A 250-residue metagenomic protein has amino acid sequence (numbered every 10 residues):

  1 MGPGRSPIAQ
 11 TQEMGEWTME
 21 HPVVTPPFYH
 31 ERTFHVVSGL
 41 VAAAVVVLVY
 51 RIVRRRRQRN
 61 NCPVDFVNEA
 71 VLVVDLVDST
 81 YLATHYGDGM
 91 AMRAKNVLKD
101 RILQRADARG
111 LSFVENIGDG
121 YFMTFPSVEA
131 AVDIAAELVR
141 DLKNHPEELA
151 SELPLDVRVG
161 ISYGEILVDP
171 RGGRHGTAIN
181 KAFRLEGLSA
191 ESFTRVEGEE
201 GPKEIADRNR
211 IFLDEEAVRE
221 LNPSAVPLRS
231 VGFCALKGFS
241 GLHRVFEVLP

Functional and structural regions predicted by a protein language model:
G2-I8: Extreme N-terminal basic, low-complexity initiation segments that serve as generic localization/processing leaders
Q10-V23: Juxtamembrane amphipathic/hinge helix adjacent to a transmembrane helix
E16, D65-N68, L153-L155: Residue-level preference for beta-strand/loop junctions
W17, L111, L228-R229: Short glycine-aromatic motifs
V24-V37: Juxtamembrane/start-of-transmembrane alpha-helix segments at the extracytoplasmic/lumenal side of membrane anchors
A42-N61: Juxtamembrane or sensor-core-proximal signal-transducing alpha helices that couple sensory domains to cytosolic
R55-D141: Catalytic NTP-binding/metal-coordinating core of nucleotidyl cyclase/transferase enzymes
T124-P250: Catalytic beta-strand-to-alpha-helix segment of the class III nucleotidyl cyclase homology domain
